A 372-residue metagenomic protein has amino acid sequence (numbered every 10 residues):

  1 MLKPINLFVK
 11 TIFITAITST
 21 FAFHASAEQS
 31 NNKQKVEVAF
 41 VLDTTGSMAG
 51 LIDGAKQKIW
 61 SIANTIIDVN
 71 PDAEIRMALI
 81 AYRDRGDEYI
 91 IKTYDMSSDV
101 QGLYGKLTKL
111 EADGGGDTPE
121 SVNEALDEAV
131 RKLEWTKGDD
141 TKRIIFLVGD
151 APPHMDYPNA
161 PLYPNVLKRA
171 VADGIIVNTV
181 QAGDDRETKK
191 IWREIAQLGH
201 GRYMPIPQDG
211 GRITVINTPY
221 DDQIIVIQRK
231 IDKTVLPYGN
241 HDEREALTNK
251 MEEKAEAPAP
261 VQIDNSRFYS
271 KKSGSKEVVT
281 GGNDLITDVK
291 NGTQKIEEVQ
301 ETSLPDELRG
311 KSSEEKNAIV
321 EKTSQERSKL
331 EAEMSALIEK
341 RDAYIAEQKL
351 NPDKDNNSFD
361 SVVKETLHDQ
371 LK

Functional and structural regions predicted by a protein language model:
M1-L7: N-terminal secretory signal peptides that target proteins for export/translocation
K10-T20: Bacterial N-terminal signal peptides
I14-A16, I75, D87, V261-Q262: Short linear sequence motifs
T18, M77, I263-D264, K354: Alpha-helical structural elements
H24-T214, T218-P219, K290-E301, E307-R309 (+3 more regions): Divalent cation-coordinating acidic motifs and surrounding scaffolds that mediate Ca2+/Mg2+/Mn2+/Zn2+-dependent binding
R193-I296: A post-motif C-terminal structural segment
